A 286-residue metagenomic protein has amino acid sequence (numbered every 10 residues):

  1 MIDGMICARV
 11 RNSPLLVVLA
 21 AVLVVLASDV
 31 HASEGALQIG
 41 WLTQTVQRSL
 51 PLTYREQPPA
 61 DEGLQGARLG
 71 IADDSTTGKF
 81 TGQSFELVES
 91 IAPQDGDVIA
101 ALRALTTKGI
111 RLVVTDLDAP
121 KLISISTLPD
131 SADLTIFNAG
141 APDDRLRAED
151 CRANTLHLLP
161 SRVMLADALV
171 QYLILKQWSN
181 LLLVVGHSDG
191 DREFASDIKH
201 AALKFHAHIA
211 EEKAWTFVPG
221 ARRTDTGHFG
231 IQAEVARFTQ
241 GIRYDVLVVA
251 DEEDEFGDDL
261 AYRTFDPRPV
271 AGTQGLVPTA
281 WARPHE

Functional and structural regions predicted by a protein language model:
L16-L26: Bacterial N-terminal signal peptides
S33-A104: N-terminal extracellular/periplasmic Venus flytrap/periplasmic-binding protein-like
P58, T77-A148, L158, D254-G257: Beta-alpha junction/loop-to-helix N-cap segments that form part of ligand/metal-binding clefts
P58-T77, L165-A168, G190-I209: Short, solvent-exposed amphipathic alpha-helices that sit in or adjacent to ligand/effector-binding or catalytic
T76-Q94, C151-T155, L203-D225: Short beta-strand elements in bilobed, periplasmic/extracellular small-molecule ligand-binding domains
E89-R111, Q171-Y172, T224-R243: Short, well-structured alpha-helical segments in soluble
S126-P129, D133-I136, V185, D191-E286: Extracellular/periplasmic bilobed ligand-binding domains
H157-L181, E193, E286: Hydrophobic alpha-helical segments within soluble ligand-binding/sensing domains
